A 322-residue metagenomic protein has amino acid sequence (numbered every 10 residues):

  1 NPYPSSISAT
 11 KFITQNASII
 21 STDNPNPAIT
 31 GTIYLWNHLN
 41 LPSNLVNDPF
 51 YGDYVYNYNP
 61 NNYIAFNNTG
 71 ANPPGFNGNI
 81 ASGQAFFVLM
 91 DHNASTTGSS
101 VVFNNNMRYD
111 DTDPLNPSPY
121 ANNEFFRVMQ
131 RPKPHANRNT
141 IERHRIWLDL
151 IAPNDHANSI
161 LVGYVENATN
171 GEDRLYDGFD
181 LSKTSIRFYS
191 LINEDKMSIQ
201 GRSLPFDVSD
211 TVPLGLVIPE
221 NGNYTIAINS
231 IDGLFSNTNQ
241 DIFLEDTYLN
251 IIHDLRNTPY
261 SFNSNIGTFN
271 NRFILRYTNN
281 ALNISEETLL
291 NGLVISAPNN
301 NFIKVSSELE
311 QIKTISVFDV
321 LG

Functional and structural regions predicted by a protein language model:
N1-L321: Compositionally biased Ser/Thr/Gly- and acidic/asparagine-rich, proline-interspersed low-complexity stretches
